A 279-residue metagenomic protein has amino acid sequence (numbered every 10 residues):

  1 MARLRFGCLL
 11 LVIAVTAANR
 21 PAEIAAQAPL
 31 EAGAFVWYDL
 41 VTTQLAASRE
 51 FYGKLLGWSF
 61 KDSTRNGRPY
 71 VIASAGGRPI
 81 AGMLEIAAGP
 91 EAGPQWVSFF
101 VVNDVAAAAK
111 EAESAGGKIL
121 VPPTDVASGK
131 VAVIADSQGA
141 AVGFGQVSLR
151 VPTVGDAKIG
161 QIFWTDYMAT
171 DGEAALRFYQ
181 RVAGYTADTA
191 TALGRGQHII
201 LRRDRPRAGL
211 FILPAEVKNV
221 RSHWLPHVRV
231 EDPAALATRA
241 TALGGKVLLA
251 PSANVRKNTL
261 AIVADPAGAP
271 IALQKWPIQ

Functional and structural regions predicted by a protein language model:
M1-R3: N-terminal secretory signal peptides that target proteins for export/translocation
G7-A18: Bacterial N-terminal signal peptides
R20-R49, Q95-S98, G145-L176, D188 (+2 more regions): N-terminal beta-strand motif that seeds the catalytic metal site of vicinal oxygen chelate
A32, D39-R78, S114, P122-V133 (+3 more regions): Core segments of cupin and vicinal oxygen chelate
W37, Y70, V97, V131 (+4 more regions): Conserved beta-strand and immediately adjacent loop positions that scaffold enzyme active sites
Q44-A46, S74-P79, S98-Q138, D171-E173 (+1 more regions): Vicinal oxygen chelate
W58-G93, D136-S137, A141-S148, T186-H223 (+3 more regions): Conserved short beta-strand elements that form part of the metal-binding/catalytic scaffold of enzyme active sites
